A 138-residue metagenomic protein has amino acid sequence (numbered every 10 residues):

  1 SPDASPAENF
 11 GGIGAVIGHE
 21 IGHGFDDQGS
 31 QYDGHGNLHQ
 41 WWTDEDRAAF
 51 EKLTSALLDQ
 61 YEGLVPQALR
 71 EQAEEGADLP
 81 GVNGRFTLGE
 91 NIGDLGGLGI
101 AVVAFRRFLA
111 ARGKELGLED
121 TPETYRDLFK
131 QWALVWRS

Functional and structural regions predicted by a protein language model:
P2-G14, G24-S138: Zinc-dependent metallohydrolase catalytic domains
